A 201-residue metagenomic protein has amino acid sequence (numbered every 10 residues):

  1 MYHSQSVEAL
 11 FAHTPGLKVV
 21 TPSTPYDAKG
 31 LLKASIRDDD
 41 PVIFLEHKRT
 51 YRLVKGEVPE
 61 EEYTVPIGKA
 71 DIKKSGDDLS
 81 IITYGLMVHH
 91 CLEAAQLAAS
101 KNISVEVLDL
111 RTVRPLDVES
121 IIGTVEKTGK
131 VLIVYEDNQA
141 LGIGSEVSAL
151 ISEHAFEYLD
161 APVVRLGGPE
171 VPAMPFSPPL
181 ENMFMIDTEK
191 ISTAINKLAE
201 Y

Functional and structural regions predicted by a protein language model:
M1-D38, A194, A199: Conserved thiamine diphosphate
D39-P41, G129: Short, surface-exposed beta-edge/turn micro-motifs
K48-Y201: Thiamine diphosphate
